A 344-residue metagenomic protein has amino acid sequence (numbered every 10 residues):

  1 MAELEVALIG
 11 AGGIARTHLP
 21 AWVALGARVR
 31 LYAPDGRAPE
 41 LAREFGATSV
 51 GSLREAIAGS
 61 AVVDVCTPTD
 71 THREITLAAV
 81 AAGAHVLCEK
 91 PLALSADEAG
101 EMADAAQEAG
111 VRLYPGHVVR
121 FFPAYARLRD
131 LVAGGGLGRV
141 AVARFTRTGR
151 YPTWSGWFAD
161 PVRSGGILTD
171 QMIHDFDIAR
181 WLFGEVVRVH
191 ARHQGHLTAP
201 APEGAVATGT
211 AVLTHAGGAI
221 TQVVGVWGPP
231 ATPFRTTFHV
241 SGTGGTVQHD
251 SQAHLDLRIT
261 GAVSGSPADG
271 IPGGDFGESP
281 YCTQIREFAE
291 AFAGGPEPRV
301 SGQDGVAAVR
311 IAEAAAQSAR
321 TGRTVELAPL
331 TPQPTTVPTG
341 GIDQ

Functional and structural regions predicted by a protein language model:
M1, L8, V62-V65, E290-Q344: C-terminal helix-rich "cap/oligomerization" subdomain common to oxidoreductases
M1-F45: N-terminal Rossmann-like dinucleotide-binding module
H18, F45-A105: Beta-loop-alpha module in the N-terminal Rossmann-like domain of NAD(P)-dependent dehydrogenases, especially those
G51, L87-C88, L113-P115, V223 (+1 more regions): Hydrophobic residues in well-ordered beta-strands that form the structural core
G100-V118, G138-A143: Rossmann-fold dehydrogenase core element
V119-P202, G322: Predominantly a Rossmann-like dinucleotide-binding segment in NAD(P)-dependent oxidoreductases
D170, D177-H254, C282-G295, Q333-Q344: Contiguous beta-strand/loop segments that form the cofactor/metal-binding neighborhood of enzyme cores
G273-I285, V300: Active-site loop of classical SDR/Rossmann-like NAD(P)-dependent oxidoreductases, centered on the catalytic Tyr-X3-Lys
